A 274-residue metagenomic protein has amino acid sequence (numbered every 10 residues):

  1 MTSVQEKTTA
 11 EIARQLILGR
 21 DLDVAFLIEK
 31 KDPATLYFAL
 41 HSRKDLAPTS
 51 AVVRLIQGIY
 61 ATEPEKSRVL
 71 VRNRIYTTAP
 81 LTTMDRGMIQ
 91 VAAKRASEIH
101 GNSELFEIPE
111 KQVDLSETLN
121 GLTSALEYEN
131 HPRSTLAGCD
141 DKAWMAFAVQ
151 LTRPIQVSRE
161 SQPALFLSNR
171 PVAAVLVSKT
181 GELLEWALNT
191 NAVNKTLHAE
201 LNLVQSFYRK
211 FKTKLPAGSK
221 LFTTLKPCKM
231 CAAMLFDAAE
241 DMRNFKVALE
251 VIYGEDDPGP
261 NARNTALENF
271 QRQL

Functional and structural regions predicted by a protein language model:
M1-L274: Zinc-dependent deaminase catalytic domain
